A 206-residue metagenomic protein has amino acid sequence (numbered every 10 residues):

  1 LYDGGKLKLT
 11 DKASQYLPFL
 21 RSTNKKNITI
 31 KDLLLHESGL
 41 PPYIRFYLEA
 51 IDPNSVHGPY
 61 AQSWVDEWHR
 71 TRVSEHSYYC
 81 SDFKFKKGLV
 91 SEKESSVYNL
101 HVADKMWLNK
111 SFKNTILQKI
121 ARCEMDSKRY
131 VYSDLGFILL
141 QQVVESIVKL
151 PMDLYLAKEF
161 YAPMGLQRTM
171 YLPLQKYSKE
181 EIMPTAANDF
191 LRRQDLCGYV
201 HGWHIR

Functional and structural regions predicted by a protein language model:
L1-G4: Juxtamembrane transmembrane-helix termini
K6-L7, K149: Alpha-helix boundary/capping and short turn/kink residues
L9-T23, P163-M164: Short, glycine/proline-biased beta-turn/loop segments that scaffold the active-site neighborhood
K25-R206: Short, surface-exposed loop or secondary-structure junction motifs that flank catalytic or metal-binding residues
